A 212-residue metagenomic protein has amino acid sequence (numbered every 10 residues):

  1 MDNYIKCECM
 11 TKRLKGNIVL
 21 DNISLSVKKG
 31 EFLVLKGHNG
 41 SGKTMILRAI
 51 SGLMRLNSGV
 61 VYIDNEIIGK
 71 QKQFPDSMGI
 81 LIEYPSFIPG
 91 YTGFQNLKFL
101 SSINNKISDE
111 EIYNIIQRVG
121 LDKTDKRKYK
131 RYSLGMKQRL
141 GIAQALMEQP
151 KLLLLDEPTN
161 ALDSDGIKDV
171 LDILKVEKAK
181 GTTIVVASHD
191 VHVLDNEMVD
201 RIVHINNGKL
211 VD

Functional and structural regions predicted by a protein language model:
I5, L20-N22: Conserved structural motif at the start of ABC-family nucleotide-binding domains
K36-H38: The feature captures the beta-strand-to-loop junction immediately N-terminal to the Walker
S51: Helix-to-loop junction immediately C-terminal to a conserved catalytic motif
G59-F74: Conserved ABC transporter NBD signature motif
K98, D109-D125: Conserved ABC ATPase "signature" region
I142: Hydrophobic anchor residue at the start of the ABC signature
L153-E157: Catalytic Walker B motif of ABC-type/P-loop ATPase nucleotide-binding domains
